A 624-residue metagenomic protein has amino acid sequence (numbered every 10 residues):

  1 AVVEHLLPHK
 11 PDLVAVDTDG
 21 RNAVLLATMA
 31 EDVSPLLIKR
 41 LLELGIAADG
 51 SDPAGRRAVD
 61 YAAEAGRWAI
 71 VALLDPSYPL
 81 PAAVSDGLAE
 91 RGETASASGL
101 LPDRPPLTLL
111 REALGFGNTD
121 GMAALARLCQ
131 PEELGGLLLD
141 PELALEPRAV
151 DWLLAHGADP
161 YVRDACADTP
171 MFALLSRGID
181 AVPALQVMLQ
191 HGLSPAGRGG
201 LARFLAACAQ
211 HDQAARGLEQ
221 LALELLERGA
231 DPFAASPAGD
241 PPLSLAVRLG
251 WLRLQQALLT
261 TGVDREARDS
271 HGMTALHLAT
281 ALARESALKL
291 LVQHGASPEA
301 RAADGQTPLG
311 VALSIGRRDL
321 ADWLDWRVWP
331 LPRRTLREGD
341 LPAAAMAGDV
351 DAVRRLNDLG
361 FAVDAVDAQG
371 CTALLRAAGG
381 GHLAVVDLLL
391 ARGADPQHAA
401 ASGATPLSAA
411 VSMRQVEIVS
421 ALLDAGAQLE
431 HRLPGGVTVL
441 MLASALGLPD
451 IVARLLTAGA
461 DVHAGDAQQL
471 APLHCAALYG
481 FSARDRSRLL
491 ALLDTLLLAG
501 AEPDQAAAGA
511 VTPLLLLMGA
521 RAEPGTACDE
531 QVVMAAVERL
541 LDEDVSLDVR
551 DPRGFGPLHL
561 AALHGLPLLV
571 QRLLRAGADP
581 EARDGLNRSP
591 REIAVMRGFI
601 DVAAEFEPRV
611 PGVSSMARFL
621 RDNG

Functional and structural regions predicted by a protein language model:
V2, V33, L37, A69-I70 (+17 more regions): Conserved ankyrin/ankyrin-like repeat signature
L13, A48, E132-L134, P160 (+12 more regions): Ankyrin-repeat inter-repeat connecting loop/turn
G20, G55, P106, L134 (+13 more regions): Start-of-repeat signature of ankyrin repeats
E31-V33, G66, G117, L145 (+15 more regions): Ankyrin-repeat intra-repeat helix-capping/turn positions
E64, W68-G115, L128, H191-S194 (+12 more regions): Ankyrin-repeat-protein effector appendages
